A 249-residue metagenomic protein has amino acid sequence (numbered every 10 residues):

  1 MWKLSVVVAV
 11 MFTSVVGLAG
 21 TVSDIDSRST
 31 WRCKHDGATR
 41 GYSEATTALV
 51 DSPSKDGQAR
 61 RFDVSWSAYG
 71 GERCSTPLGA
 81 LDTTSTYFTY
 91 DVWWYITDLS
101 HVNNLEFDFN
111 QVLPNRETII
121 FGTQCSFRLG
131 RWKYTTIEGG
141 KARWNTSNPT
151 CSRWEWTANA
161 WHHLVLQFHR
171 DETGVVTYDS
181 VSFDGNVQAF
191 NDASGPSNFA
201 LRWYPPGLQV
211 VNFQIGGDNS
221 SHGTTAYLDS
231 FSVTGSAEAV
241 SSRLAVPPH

Functional and structural regions predicted by a protein language model:
L4-V7, A19, E238-H249: Enriched but not universal
S14-V16: N-terminal signal peptide c-region/cleavage motif recognized by signal peptidases
T21, S27-F62: Extracellular glycan-recognition surfaces and repeat-rich motifs
D56-I137, G235-A237: Secretory/extracellular carbohydrate-interaction modules and structurally similar beta-sandwich "look-alikes"
V92, H163-G195: Carbohydrate-binding surfaces in secreted/extracellular proteins
I137-H163: Short, aromatic/His-centered strand-loop micro-motif at the edge of beta-sheets
L164, L228-V233: Extracellular beta-strand elements of beta-rich domains used for carbohydrate recognition/degradation or cell-matrix
N191-D229: Flexible glycan-contacting loops in extracellular carbohydrate-active proteins
